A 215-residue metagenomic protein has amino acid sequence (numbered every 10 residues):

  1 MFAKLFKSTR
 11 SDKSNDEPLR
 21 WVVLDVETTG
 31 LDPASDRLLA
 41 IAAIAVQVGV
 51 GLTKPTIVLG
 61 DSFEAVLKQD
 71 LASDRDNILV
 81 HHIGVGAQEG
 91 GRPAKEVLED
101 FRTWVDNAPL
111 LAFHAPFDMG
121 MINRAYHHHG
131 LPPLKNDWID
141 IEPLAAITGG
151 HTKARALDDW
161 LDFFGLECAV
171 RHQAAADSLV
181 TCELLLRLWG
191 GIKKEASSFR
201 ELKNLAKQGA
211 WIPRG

Functional and structural regions predicted by a protein language model:
F2-H129, P133-K135, G150, D162-H172 (+1 more regions): Conserved non-catalytic scaffold segment of RNase H-like nuclease domains
F2-K13, E183-G215: Acidic two-metal-ion nuclease catalytic site recognized across multiple nuclease folds, prominently DnaQ/RNase D-T
T28-G30, P143, V180: Short, glycine/acidic-enriched loop or turn micro-motifs at the edges of active sites
P132-D137, R155, E195: Short, structured loop/turn "capping" segments at alpha-beta junctions
I139-A154: Short alpha-helix plus adjacent loop in nuclease-associated cores
Q173-L184: Acidic, divalent-metal-coordinating active-site segment for phosphoryl/phosphodiester hydrolysis, typified by short
